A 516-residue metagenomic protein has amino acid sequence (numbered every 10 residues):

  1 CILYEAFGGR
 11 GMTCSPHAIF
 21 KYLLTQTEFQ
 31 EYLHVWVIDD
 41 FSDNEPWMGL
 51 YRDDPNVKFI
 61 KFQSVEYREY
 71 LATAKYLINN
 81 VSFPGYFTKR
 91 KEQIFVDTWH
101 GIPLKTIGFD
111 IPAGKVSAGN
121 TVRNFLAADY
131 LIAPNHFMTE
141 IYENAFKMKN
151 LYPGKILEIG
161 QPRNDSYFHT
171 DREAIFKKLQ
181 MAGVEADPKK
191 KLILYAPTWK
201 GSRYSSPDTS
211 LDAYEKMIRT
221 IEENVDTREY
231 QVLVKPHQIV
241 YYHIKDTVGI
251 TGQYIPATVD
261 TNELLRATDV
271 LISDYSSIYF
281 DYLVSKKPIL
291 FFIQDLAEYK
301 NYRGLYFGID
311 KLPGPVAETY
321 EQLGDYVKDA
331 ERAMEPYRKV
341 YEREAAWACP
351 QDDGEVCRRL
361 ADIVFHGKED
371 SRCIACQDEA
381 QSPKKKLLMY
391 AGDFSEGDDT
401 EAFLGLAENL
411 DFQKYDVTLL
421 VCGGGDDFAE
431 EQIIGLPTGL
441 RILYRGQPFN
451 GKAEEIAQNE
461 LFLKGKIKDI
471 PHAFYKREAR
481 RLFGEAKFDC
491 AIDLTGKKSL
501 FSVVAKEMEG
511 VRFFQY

Functional and structural regions predicted by a protein language model:
C1, E342-G397, I467-R481: Non-catalytic membrane-proximal stalk/linker segments that position and tether the catalytic domains
C1-A18, S202-D208, A391-E408, D426-D427: A short, glycine/small-residue-rich beta-strand->loop->alpha-helix junction that serves as a flexible
L3-H169, N450-D493, K497-R512: Active-site and donor-binding regions of nucleotide-sugar-utilizing enzymes
T13-F20, Q161-I244, D399-F403: Conserved catalytic-core segment of nucleotide-activated headgroup transferases in glycan assembly
F59-K75, Q238-F280: Donor nucleotide-activated moiety binding/catalytic core segment of transferases that use nucleotide-activated donors
K75-T106, V259-N301: A donor-sugar binding/catalytic signature common to diverse glycosyltransferases and related nucleotide-sugar
G108, N120-R203, P336-E344, D352 (+1 more regions): A nucleotide-sugar donor-handling region in carbohydrate enzymes
H243-I250, S277-A348: Catalytic binding pocket for nucleotide-activated donors in carbohydrate/polymer assembly enzymes
